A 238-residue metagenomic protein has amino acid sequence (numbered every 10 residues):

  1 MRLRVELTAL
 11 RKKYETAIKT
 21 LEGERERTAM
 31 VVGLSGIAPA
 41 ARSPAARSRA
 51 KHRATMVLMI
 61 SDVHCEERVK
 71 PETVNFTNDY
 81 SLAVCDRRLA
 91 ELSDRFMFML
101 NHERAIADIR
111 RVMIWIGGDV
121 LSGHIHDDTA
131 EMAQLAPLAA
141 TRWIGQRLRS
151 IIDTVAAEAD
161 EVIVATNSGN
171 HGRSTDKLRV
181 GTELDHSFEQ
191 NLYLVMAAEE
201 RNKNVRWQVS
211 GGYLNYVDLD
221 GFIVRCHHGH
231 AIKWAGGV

Functional and structural regions predicted by a protein language model:
M1-V238: Extended recognition/assembly regions associated with phosphoester-bond processing machinery
